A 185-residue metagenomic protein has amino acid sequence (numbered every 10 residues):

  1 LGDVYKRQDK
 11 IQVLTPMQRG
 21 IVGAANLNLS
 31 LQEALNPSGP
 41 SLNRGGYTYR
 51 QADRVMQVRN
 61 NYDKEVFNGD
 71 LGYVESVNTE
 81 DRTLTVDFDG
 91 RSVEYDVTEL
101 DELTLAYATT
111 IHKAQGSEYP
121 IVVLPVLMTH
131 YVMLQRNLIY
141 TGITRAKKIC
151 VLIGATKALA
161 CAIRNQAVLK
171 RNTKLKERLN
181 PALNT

Functional and structural regions predicted by a protein language model:
L1-Y5: Short, small-residue-biased leader/transition segments that mark boundaries at the very start of proteins
K6-R7, D96: Short, solvent-exposed coil/turn linker segments
R7-G90: Accessory nucleic acid-recognition modules appended to NTPase machines
D70-T185: C-terminal accessory regions
